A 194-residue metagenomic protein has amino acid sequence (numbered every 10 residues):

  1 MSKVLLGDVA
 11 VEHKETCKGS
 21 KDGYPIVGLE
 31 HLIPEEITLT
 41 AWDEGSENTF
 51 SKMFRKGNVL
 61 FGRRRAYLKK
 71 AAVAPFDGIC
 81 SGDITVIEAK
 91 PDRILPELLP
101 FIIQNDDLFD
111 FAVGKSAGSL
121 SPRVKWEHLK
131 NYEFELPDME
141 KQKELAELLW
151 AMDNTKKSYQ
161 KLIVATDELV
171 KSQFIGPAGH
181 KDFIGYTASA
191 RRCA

Functional and structural regions predicted by a protein language model:
M1-C17, N131-W150, N154, S158 (+1 more regions): Non-catalytic DNA-recognition/assembly elements of restriction-modification systems
V4-C17, D22-K56, S189-A194: Sequence-specific dsDNA recognition surfaces
S20-K21, V113-G114, Q160-K161: A short, aromatic/hydrophobic, helix- or strand-capping loop or linear motif that either lines the entrance/gate
F50-K52, V59-Q104: A short beta-sheet element
R64, G78-T85, A117-E140: A short glycine-rich beta-alpha junction/loop motif
A71-V73, A112, V124: Short clusters of hydrophobic/aromatic residues that line enzyme substrate/ligand-binding pockets
E97-L108, V113-G114, S119: Short, positively charged
